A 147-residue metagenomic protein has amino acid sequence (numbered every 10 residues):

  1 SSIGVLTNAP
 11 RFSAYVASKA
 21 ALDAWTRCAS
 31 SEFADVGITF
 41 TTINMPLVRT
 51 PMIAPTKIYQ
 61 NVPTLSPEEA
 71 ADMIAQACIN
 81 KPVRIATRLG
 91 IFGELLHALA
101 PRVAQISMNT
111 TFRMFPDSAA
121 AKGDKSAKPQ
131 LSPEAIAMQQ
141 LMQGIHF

Functional and structural regions predicted by a protein language model:
S2: Residue(s) in the substrate-gating loop at a strand-loop-helix junction that position the organic substrate next
L6-T7, C28-T39: Active-site-adjacent segment of SDR/Rossmann-fold oxidoreductases
T7-S13: Active-site loop immediately N-terminal to the catalytic Tyr-X3-Lys motif of short-chain dehydrogenase/reductase
Y15, D23: Catalytic tyrosine of NAD(P)H-dependent dehydrogenase/reductases that use a Tyr as the general acid/base
S18: Active-site helix of classical SDR
T42, I58-A98, I106, M114: C-terminal helical subdomain
M45-P55, Y59: Short, flexible catalytic-loop segment of classical short-chain dehydrogenase/reductase
I106-F147: Non-catalytic terminal and boundary segments that flank Rossmann-like NAD(P)-dependent oxidoreductase
